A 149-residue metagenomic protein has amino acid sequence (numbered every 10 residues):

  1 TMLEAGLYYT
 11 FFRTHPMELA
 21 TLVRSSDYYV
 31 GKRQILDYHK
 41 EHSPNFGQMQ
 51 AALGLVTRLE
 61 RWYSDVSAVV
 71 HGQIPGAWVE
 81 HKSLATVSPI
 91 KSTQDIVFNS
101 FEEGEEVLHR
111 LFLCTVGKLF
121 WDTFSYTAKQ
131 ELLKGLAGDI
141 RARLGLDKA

Functional and structural regions predicted by a protein language model:
E4-A149: A cross-kingdom marker of C-terminal helix-rich interaction/assembly modules
